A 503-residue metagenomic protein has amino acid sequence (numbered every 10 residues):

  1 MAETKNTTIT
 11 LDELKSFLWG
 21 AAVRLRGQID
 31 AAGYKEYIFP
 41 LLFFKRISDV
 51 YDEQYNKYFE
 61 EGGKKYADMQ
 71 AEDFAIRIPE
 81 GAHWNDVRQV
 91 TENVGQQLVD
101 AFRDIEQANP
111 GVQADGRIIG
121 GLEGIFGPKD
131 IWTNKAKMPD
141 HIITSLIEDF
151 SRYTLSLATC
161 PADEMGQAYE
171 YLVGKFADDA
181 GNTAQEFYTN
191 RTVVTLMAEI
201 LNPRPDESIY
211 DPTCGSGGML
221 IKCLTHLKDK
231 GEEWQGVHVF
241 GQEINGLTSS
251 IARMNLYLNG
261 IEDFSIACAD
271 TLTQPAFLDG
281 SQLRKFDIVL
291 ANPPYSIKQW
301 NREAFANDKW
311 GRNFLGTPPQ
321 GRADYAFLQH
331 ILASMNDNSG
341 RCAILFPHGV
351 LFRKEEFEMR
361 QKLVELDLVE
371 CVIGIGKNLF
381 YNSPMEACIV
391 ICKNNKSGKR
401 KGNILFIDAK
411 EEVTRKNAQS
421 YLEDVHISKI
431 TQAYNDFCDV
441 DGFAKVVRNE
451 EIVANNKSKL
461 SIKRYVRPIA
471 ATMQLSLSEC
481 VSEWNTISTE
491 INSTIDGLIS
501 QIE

Functional and structural regions predicted by a protein language model:
M1-P205, S265-A276, G374-K377, K401-K410 (+1 more regions): Non-catalytic, mostly N-terminal accessory regions of nucleic-acid modification and defense proteins
E3-I9, G280-E503: A conserved structural/catalytic subdomain of Rossmann-like adenosyl-cofactor enzymes
E13, F17, I244, A323: Soluble or luminal CAZymes and related metallo-dependent hydrolases
G27, K45, V173, G217 (+3 more regions): Charged, amphipathic alpha-helical interaction segments
T183-A291, S296-A304, G311-N313, A326 (+3 more regions): Conserved S-adenosyl-L-methionine
